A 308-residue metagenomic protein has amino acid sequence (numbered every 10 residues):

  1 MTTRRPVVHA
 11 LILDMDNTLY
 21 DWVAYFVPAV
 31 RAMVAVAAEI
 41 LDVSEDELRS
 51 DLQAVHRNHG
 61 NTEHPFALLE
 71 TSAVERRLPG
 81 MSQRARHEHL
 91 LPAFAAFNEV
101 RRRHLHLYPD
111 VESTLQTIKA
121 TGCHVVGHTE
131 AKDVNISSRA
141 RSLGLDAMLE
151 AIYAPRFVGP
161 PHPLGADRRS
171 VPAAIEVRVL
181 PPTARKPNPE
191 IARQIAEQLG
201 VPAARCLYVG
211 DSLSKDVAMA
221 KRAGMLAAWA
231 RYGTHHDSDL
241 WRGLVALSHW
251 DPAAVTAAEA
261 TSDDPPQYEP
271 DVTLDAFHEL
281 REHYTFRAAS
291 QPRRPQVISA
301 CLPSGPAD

Functional and structural regions predicted by a protein language model:
M1-H9, E112, Q116, K132-D308: Asp-based, Mg2+/Mn2+-dependent phosphohydrolase catalytic module
T2-D51: Active-site neighborhood of HAD-like aspartate-dependent phosphohydrolases
V7, F66-A67, A96-G127, A131-S137: Short, acidic loop-to-helix structural element flanking the phosphoryl-transfer center in phosphate-processing enzymes
F26, L107, N188: Conserved donor sugar-nucleotide recognition element shared by glycan-biosynthetic enzymes
F26-V34, L52-H56, L90-R101, N135-R139 (+1 more regions): Hydrophobic alpha-helical core bundles mediating ligand binding, dimerization, or RNAP-core interactions
E39, V43, Q53-E99: A metal-dependent, Asp-based hydrolase signature
A95-R103, I175-P182: Glycine-rich phosphate-binding "P-loop"
